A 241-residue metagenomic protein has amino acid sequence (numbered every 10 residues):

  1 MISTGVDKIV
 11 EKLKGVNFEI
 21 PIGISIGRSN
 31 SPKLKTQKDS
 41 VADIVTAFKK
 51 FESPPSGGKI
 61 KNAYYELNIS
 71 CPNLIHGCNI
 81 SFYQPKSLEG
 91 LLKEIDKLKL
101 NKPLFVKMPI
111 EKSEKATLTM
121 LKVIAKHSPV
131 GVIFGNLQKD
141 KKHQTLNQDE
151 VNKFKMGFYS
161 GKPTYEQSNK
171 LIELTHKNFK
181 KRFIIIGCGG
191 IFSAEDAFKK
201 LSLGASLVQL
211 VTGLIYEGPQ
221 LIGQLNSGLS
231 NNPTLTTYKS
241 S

Functional and structural regions predicted by a protein language model:
M1-H127: Active-site entrance/lid segments in N-terminal catalytic domains of soluble metabolic enzymes
S3-P21, F82-V106, K153-F183, L225-T234 (+1 more regions): Alpha-helix-loop-beta-strand connector modules within alpha/beta enzyme cores
I9, I22-I26, Y65-L67, L104-V106 (+4 more regions): Hydrophobic faces of well-ordered beta-strands that scaffold small-molecule active sites in alpha/beta enzyme cores
S31, N73-I75, S113-E114, D140-K142 (+2 more regions): Flexible loop/turn segments at secondary-structure boundaries
I69, G131-Q138, I191, A197-Q224: Glycine-rich phosphate-binding active-site loops on the catalytic face of alpha/beta enzymes
C71-Y83, T117, L121-K181, L221: Glycine/Thr-rich beta-alpha phosphate-binding loop at enzyme active sites
I80, P109, S160-T164, I186-G190 (+1 more regions): Glycine- and other small-residue-rich loops at beta-strand/loop junctions that grip anionic moieties
K112-K126, H176-K181, I191-V208: Catalytic cores of alpha/beta
